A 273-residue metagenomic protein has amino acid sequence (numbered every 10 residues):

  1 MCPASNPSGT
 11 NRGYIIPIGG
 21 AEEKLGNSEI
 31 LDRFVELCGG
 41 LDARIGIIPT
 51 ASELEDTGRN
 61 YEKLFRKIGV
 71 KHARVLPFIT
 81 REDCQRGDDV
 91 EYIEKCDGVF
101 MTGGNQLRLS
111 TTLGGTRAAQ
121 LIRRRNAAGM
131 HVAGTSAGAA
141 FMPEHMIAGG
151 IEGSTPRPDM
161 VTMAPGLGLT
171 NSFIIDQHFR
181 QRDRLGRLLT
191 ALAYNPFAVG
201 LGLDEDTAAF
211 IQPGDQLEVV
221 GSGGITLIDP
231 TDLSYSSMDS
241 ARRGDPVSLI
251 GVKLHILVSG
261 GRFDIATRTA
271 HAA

Functional and structural regions predicted by a protein language model:
M1-L41, S52-N60, F65-K67, M146-A148 (+1 more regions): C-terminal and late-domain segments of enzyme folds
P17, R74-L76, F100-M101, V132-T135 (+1 more regions): General beta-strand structural signal in soluble alpha/beta enzymes
G46, S52-K95, M101, R108: Portal/gating segments that form or line small-molecule/metal binding sites
Y92-K95, G115-G129: Catalytic-core regions built around general acid/base machinery
M101-G103, I122-M146: Catalytic nucleophile loop
Q106-T116: Glycine/threonine-rich flexible loop motifs
L107, A139-M142, T226-L227: Short gly/pro/ser/thr-enriched loop/turn and capping motifs at secondary-structure boundaries
